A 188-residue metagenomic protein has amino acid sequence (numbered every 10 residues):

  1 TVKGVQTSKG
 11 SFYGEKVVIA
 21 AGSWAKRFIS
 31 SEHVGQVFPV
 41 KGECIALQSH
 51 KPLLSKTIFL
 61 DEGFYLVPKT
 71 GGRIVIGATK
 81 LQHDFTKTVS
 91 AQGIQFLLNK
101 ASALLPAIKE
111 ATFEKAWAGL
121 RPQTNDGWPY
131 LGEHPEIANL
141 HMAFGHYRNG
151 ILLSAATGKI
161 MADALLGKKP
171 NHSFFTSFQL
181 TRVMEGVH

Functional and structural regions predicted by a protein language model:
T1-Y13, V17: Conserved beta-strand-loop-beta-strand element in the redox core of flavoprotein oxidoreductases
V2, I19, T157-M161: Conserved short hydrophobic patches within well-ordered secondary structure
G4-Q6, I74-V75, H141-M142: General beta-strand recognition
S8, T70, A156: Short, ordered coil/turn segments that flank beta-strands lining enzyme active or ligand-binding pockets
G10, H50-P52, G158, V183: Generic structural motif
F12, K16, A20-A138: Active-site substrate-recognition segment that forms the wall of the catalytic cavity or substrate channel
L105-H188: C-terminal catalytic lobe of FAD-dependent flavoproteins
